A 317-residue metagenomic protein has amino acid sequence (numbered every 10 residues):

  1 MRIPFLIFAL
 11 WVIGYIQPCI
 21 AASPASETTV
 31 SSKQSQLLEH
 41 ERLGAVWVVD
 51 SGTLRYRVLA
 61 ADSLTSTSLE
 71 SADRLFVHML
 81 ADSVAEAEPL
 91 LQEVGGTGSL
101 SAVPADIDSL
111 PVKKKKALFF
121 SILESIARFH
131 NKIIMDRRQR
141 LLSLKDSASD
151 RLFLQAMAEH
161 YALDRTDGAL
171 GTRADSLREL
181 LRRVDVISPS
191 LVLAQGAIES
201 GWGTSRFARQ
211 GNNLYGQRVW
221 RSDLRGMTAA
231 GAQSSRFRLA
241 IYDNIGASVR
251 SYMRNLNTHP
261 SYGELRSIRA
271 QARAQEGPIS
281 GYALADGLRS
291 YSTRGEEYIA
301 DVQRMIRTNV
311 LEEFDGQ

Functional and structural regions predicted by a protein language model:
M1-P4: Positively charged n-region of N-terminal signal peptides that target proteins for export
L6-Y15: Bacterial N-terminal signal peptides
C19-A194, I198-Q317: Catalytic cores of secreted/periplasmic lytic hydrolases that degrade extracellular macromolecules
